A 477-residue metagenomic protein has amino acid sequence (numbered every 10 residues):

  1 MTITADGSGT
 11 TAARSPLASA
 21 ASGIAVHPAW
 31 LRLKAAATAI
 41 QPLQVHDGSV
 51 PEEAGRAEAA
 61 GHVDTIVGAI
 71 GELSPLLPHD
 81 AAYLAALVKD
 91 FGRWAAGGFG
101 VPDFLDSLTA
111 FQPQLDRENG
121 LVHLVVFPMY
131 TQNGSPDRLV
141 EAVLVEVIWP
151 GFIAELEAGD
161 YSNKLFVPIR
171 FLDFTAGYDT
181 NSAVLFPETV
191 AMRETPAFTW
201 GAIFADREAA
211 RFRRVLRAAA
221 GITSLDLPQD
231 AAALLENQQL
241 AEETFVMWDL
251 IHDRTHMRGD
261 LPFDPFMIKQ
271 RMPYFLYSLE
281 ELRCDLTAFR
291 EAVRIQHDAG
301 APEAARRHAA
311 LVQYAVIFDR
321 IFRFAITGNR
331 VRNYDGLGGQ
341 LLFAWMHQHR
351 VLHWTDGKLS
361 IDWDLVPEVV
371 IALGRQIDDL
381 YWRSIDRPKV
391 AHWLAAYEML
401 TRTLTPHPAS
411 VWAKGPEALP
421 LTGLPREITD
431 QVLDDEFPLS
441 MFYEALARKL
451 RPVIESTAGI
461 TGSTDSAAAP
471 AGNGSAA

Functional and structural regions predicted by a protein language model:
T2-R193, A197-F198, D364-A477: Non-catalytic terminal regions of proteins
T10-A20, E242, F289, V293-R402 (+2 more regions): Long, well-structured alpha-helical subdomains associated with metal-dependent extracellular/ecto-lumenal hydrolases
P196-D206: Assembly/oligomerization interface modules of large self-assembling protein complexes
R214-S224: Function-dense linear segments that define catalytic or interfacial modules in macromolecule-processing proteins
A231-W248: Short pre-active-site segment immediately N-terminal to the catalytic Zn-binding motif
F245-L261: Active-site recognition of the HExxH zinc-binding catalytic motif
D260-L282: Post-HEXXH active-site segment of zinc metalloproteases
Y277-V293: An active-site-proximal "capping" alpha-helix that borders the catalytic cofactor pocket
